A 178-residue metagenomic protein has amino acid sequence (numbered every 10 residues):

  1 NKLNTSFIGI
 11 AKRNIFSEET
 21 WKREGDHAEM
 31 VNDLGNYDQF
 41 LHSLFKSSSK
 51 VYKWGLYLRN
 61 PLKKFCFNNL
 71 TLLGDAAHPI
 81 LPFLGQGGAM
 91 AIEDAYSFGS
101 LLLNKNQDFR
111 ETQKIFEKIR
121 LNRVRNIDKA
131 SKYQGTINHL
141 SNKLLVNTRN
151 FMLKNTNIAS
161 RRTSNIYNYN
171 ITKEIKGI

Functional and structural regions predicted by a protein language model:
N1-K53: Conserved FAD/dinucleotide-binding core of flavoprotein oxidoreductases
K2, G25, F65-C66, M90 (+1 more regions): A generic fold-level signal
W21-G25, Q86, Q107, K143: Residues at secondary-structure transition points
E29-M30, V51-N138: Conserved mid-domain beta->alpha element of the FAD-binding
K129, Y133-T172: Alpha-helical membrane-targeting segments
I175-I178: Long amphipathic alpha-helical coiled-coil segments
